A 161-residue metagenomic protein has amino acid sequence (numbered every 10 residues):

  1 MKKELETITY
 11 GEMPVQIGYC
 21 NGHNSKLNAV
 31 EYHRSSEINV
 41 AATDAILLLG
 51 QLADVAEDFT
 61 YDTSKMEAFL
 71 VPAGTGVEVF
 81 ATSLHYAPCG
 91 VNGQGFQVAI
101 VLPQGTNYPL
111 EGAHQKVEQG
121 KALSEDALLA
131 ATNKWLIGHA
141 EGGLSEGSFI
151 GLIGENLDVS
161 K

Functional and structural regions predicted by a protein language model:
M1-A73, Y86-K161: Active-site region of the double-stranded beta-helix
A73-G76, T82: Tight coil/turn sites that cap or link beta-strands
F80-A81, G95: Short amphipathic alpha-helical surface patches that serve as generic macromolecular interface elements
